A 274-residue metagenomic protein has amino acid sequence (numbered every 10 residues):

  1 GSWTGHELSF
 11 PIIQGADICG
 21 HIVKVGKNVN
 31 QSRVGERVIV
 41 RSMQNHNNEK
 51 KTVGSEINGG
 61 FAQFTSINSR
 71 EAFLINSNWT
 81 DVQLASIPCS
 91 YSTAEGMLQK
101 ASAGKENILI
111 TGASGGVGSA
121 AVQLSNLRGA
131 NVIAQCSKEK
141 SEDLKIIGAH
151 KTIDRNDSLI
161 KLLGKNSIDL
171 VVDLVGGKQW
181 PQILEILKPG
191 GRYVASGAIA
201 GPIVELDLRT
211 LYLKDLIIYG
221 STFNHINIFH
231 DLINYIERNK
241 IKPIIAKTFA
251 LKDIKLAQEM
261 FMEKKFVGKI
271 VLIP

Functional and structural regions predicted by a protein language model:
S2-Q44, W79: Glycine-rich beta-strand-centered segment in the early N-terminal region that forms part of a ligand/cofactor-binding
R37, N107, N131, G191-R192 (+1 more regions): Short glycine-centered segments of the SAM/dcSAM-binding site in methyltransferase folds
S42-G112: NAD(P)H dinucleotide-binding glycine-rich loop of Rossmann-like/cofactor-binding domains, especially the beta1-alpha1
T93, G116-V117, K178: Hydrophobic/small residue at the entry helix of a nucleotide-binding pocket
I110-T111, N126-Q179: Adenosine-nucleotide cofactor-binding segment
S114, V122: N-terminal Rossmann NAD(P)H-binding glycine-rich loop of SDR-like oxidoreductase domains
P189-S196, E205-I245: Rossmann-fold dehydrogenase core element
I226-P274: C-terminal hydrophobic helical "lid"/dimerization subdomain of Rossmann-like NAD(P)H-dependent oxidoreductases
